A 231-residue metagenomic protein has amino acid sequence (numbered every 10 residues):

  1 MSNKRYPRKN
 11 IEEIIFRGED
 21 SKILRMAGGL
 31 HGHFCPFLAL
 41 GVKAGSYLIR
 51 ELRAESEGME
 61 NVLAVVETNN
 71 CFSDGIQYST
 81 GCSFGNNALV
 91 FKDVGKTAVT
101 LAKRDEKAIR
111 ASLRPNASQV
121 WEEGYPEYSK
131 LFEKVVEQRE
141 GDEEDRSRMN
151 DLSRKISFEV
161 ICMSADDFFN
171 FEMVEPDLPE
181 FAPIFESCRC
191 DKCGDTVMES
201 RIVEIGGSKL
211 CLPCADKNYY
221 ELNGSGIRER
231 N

Functional and structural regions predicted by a protein language model:
S2-F34, L38-N231: Non-transmembrane, aqueous-exposed alpha-helical and coiled segments at domain scale
